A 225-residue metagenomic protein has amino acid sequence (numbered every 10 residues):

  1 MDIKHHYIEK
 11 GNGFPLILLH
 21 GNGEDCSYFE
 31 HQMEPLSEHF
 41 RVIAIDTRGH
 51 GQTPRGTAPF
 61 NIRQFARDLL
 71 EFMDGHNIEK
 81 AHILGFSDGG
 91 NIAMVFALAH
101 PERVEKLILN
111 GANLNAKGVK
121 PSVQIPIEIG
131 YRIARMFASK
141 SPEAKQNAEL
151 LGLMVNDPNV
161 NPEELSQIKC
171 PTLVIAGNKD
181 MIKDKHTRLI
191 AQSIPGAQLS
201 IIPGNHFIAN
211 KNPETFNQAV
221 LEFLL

Functional and structural regions predicted by a protein language model:
I8-Q52: Conserved HGGG/HGGXW glycine-rich cap/lid loop of the alpha/beta-hydrolase fold
E34, I43-L84: Active-site loop/oxyanion-hole signature of alpha/beta-hydrolase fold enzymes
N91-A99, E105-I133: Flexible "cap/lid" loop of the alpha/beta hydrolase fold
F137-E163, K179: Hydrophobic, aromatic-rich cap/lid helix
I168, V174-A176: Short beta-strand/loop motif that positions the catalytic acidic residue of the alpha/beta-hydrolase fold
M181-H186: Conserved alpha/beta-hydrolase "acid-adjacent" motif
Q192-F207: Catalytic histidine neighborhood in serine/cysteine hydrolases with alpha/beta-hydrolase-type architecture
N205-N217: Catalytic histidine-centered segment of alpha/beta-hydrolase-like enzymes
